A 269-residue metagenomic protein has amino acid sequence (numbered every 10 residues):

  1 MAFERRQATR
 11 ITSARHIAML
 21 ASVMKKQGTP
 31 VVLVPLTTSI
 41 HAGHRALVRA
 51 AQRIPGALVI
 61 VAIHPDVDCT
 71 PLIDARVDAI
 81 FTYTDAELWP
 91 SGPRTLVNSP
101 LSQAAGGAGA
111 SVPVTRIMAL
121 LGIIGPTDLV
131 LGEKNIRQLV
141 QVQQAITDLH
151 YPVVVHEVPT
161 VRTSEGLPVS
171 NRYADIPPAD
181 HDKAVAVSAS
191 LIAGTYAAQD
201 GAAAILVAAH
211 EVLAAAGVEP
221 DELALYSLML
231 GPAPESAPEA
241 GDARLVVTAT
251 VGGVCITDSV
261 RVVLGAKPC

Functional and structural regions predicted by a protein language model:
A2-V218, L225-P232, D242, G253-C255 (+1 more regions): Nucleotidyltransferase catalytic core that binds NTPs
P234-P238: Short proline/glycine-enriched turn/loop segments at secondary-structure junctions
